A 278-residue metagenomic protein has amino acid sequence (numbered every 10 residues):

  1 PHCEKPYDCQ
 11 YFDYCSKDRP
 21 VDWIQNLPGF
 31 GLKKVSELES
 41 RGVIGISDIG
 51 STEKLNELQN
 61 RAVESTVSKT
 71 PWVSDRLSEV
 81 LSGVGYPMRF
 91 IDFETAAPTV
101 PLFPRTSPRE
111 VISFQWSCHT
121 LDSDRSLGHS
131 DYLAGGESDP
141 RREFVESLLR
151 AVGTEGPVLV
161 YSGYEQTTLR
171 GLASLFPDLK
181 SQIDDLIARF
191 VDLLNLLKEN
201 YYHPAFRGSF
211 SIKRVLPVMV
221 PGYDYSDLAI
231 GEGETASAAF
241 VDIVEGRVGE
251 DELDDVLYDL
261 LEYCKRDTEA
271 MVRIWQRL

Functional and structural regions predicted by a protein language model:
P1-L278: DEDD superfamily 3′-5′ metal-dependent exonuclease/proofreading module
